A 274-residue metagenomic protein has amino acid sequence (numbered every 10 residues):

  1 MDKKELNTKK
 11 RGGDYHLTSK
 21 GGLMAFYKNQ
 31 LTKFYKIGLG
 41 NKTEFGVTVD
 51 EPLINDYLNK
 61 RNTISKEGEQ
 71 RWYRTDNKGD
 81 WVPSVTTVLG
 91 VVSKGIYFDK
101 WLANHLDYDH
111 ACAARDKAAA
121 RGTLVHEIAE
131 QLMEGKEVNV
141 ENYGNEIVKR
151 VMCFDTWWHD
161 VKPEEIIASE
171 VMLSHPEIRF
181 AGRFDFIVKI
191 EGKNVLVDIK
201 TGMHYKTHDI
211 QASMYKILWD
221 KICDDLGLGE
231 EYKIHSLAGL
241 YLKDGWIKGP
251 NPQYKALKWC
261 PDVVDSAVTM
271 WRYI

Functional and structural regions predicted by a protein language model:
M1-A181: Metal-dependent nuclease catalytic cores that hydrolyze phosphodiester bonds in DNA/RNA, characterized by
G144-K149, V171-I274: Nucleic-acid nuclease catalytic cores
